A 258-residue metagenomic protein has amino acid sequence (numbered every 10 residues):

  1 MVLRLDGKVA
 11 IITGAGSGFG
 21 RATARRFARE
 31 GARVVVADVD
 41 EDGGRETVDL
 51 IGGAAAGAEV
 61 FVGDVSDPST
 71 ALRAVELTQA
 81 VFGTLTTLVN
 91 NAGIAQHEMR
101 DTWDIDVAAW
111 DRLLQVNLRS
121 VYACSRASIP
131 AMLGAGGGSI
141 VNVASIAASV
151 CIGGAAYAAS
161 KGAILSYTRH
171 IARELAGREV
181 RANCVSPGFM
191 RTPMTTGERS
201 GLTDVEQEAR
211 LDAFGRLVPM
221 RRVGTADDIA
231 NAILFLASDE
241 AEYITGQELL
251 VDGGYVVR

Functional and structural regions predicted by a protein language model:
E41-D42, V62-A74, V107, D228: The beta1-alpha1 cofactor-binding region of Rossmann-like NAD(H)/NADP(H)-dependent oxidoreductases
T86, W103-Y122, G137, V141 (+2 more regions): Catalytic Tyr-X3-Lys loop
E98-T102, D106-D111, R210, F214: Substrate-binding pocket helix/loop in short-chain dehydrogenase/reductase
M99, R216, I233-L234, T245-R258: Short C-terminal tail/terminal secondary-structure segment of NAD(P)H-dependent dehydrogenase/reductase domains
V116-G134, A172-R173, G177, S238: Amphipathic alpha-helical dimer-interface segment in Rossmann-like NAD(P)H-dependent oxidoreductases
S125, S160, T168: Active-site helix of classical SDR
S145: Residue(s) in the substrate-gating loop at a strand-loop-helix junction that position the organic substrate next
A176, R181, I244-G246: Short, small/polar-rich loop/turn modules that mediate ligand/substrate recognition or access, typified
